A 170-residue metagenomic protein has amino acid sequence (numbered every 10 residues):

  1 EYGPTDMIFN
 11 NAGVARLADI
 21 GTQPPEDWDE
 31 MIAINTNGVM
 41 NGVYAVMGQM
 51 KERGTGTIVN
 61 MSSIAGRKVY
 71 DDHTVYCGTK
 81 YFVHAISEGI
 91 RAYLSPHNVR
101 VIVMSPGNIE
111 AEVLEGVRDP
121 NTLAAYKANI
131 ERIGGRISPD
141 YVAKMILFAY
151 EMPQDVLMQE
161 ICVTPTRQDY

Functional and structural regions predicted by a protein language model:
E1-I8, R16, R100: A glycine-rich helix->loop->beta "capping" turn within Rossmann-like NAD(P)(H)-dependent oxidoreductase domains
D19-I20, D27-I32: Substrate-binding pocket helix/loop in short-chain dehydrogenase/reductase
G21, K68-T74: Active-site loop immediately N-terminal to the catalytic Tyr-X3-Lys motif of short-chain dehydrogenase/reductase
V43, T79: Active-site helix of classical SDR
S63: Residue(s) in the substrate-gating loop at a strand-loop-helix junction that position the organic substrate next
K68, G89-V99: Active-site-adjacent segment of SDR/Rossmann-fold oxidoreductases
V99, V103-M104, L123-Y170: C-terminal helical subdomain
